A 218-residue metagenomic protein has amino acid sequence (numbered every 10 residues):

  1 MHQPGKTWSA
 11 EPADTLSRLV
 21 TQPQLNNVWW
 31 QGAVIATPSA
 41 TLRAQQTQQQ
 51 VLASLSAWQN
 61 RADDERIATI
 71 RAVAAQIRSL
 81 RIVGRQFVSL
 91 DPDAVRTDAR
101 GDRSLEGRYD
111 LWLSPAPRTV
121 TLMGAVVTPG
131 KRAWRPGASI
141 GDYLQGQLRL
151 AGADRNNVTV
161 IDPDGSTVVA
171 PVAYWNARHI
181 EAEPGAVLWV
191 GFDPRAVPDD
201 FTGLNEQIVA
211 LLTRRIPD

Functional and structural regions predicted by a protein language model:
M1-D218: Ser/Thr/Pro/Gly-biased, low-complexity, turn-/loop-rich segments that often occur immediately after N-terminal
